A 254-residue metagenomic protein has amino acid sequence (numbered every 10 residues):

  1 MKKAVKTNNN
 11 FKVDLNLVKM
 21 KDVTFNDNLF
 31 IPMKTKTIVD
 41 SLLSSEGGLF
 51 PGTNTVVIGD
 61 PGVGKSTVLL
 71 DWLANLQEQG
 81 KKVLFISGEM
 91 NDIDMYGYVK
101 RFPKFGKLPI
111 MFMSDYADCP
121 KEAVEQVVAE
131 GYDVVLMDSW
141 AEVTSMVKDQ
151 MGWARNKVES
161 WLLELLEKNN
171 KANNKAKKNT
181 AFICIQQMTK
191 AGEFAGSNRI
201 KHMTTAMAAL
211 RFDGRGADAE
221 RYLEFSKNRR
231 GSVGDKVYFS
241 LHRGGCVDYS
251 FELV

Functional and structural regions predicted by a protein language model:
K2-F102: The Walker A/P-loop phosphate-binding site
T7-N16, M20-V23, V128-G131, E142 (+4 more regions): Short, flexible loop motifs at catalytic/binding sites
G48-L49, N75-Q79, F102-K104, Q126-E130 (+2 more regions): Conserved catalytic network of the ASCE P-loop NTPase/AAA+ motor domain
V56-V57, V83-I86, I110, Y132-V135 (+4 more regions): Hydrophobic beta-strand residues in large extracellular and virion-surface proteins
D60, Q79-E164, K168: Conserved inter-motif catalytic segment of the P-loop NTP-binding fold
V63, Y116-D118, M188-A191: Short beta->alpha connector loops
V68, W72, A123, E164 (+1 more regions): A short acidic, amphipathic alpha-helical/loop segment
K168-V254: Phosphate-binding/switch region of NTP-binding enzymes
